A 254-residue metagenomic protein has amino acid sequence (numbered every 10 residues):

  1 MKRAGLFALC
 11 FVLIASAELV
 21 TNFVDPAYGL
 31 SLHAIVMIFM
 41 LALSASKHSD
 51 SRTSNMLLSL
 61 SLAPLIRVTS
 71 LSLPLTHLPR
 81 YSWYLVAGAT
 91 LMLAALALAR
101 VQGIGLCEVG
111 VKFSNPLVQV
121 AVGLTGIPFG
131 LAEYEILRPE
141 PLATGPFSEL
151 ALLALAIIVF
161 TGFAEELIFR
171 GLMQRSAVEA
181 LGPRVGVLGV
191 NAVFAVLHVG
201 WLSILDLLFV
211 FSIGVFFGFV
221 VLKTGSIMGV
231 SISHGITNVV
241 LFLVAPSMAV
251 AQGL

Functional and structural regions predicted by a protein language model:
M1-Q102, F242, P246-L254: N-terminal, membrane-interfacial amphipathic/helix-forming hydrophobic leader that caps and precedes the first
A4, A8, L57, S61 (+5 more regions): Hydrophobic alpha-helical transmembrane segments
Y28, T76-V86, L153, V178-V190 (+1 more regions): Membrane-interface starts of transmembrane alpha-helices
L32-I38, V86-L91, L153-I157, F209-F217: Hydrophobic core segments of transmembrane alpha-helices in multi-pass, intramembrane catalytic enzymes
R52-L62, W83-G88, K112-A121, S176-E179 (+1 more regions): Cytoplasmic-side transmembrane-helix entry/capping segments in multi-pass membrane proteins
S72-T161, V250-L254: Juxtamembrane helix-loop-helix connectors linking adjacent transmembrane helices in multi-pass membrane enzymes
G162-R170: Acidic (Asp/Glu-rich) catalytic motifs at the cytosolic membrane interface
F163, A180, R184-L254: Functionally important transmembrane alpha-helices
